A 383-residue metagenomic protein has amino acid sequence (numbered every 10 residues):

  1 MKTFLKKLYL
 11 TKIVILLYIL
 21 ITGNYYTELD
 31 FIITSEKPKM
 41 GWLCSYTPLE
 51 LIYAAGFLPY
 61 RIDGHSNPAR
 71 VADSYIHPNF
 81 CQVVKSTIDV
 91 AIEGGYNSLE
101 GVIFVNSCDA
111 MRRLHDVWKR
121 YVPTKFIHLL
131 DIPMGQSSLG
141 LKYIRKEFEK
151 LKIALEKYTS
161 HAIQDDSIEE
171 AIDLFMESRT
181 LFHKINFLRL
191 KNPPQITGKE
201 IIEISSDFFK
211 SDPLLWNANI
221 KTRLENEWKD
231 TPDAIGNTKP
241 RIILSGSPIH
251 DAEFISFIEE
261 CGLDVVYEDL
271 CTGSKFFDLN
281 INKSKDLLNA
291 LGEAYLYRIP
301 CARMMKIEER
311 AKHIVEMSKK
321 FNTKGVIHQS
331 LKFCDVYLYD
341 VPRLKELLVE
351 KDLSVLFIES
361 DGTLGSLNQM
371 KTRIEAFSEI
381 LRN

Functional and structural regions predicted by a protein language model:
K2-F4, T11, P342-N383: Peripheral docking tails and interdomain loops at the edges of cofactor- or intermediate-handling domains
K2-P38, R145, E149, I153-L279: A charged, amphipathic alpha-helical module
L20-E28, I33, G41-S45, L49-E50 (+3 more regions): Metallocofactor- and cofactor-centric catalytic cores in central/energy metabolism, strongly enriched
C44-D63, S245-M317: Redox- and metal-dependent alpha/beta enzyme cores, enriched for Fe-S-associated oxidoreductases and cofactor-handling
P68-H77, Q136-L141, S274-I281, S366-N368: Short, charged, surface-exposed secondary-structure boundary motifs
I76-E93, R303-E316: Glycine-rich, highly charged phosphate/nucleotide-binding loops
S86-K157: Acidic/His-rich segments in extracytoplasmic proteins that coordinate ligands and/or metal ions
I307-K351, L356: C-terminal hydrophobic structural anchor segments that stabilize assembly/packing rather than catalytic chemistry
